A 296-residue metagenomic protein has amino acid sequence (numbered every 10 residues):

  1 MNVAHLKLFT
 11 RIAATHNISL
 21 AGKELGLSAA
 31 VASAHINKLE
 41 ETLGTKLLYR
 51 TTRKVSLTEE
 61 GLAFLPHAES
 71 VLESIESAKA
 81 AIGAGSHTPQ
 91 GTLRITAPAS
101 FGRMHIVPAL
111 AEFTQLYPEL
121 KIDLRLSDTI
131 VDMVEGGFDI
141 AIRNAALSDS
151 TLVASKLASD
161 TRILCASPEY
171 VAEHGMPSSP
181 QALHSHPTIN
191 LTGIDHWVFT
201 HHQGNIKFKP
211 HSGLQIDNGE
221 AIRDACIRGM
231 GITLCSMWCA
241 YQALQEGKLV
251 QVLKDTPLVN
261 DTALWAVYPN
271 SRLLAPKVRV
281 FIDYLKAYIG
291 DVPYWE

Functional and structural regions predicted by a protein language model:
F9, A21-G22, T58, F113 (+1 more regions): Hydrophobic two-helix hairpin corresponding to the core of helix-turn-helix DNA-binding domains
R11-G26: Short helix-boundary/capping micro-motifs
E40-E59, L249: A short LG(V/I)-centered, amphipathic sequence patch enriched for acidic residue(s) preceding the LG motif
T52-V55, L62, E73-T96: Short helix-loop hinge/linker segments at domain boundaries
Q90-V153: Central regulatory/effector-binding core of bacterial HTH transcription factors
T151-R162, A166-I189: Flexible hinge/capping segments at coil-to-helix
H184-N205: Secondary-structure junction motif
Y241-E246, D255-E296: C-terminal effector-binding regulatory domain of bacterial HTH transcription factors
